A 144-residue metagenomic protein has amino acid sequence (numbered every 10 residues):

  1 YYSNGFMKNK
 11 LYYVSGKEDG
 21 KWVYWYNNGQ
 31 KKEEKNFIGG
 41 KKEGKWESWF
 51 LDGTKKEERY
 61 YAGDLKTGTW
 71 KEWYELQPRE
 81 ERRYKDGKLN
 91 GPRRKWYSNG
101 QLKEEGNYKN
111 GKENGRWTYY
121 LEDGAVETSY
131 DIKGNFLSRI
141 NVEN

Functional and structural regions predicted by a protein language model:
Y1-N144: Glycine/tyrosine- and acidic-biased, solvent-exposed loop/turn segments at the edges of beta-strands
